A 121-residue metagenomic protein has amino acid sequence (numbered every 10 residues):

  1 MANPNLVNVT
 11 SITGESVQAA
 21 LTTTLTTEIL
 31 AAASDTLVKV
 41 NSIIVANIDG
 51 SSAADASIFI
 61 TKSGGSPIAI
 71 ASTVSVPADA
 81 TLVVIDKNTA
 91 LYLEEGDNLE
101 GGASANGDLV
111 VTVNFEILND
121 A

Functional and structural regions predicted by a protein language model:
M1-T36, G102-A121: C-terminal interaction-tip segments
T36-S42, Y92-E95: Short, solvent-exposed loop/turn segments enriched in Ser/Thr/Gly
L37-K39, S51-D55, D108-L109: Short acidic/proline- and small/hydrophobic-mixed sequence motifs that coincide with surface turns and coil-to-beta
N41-V45, N98-G101: Hydrophobic beta-strand segments within beta-rich accessory/binding domains
V45-S51, S104: Short solvent-exposed strand-capping/beta-turn motif centered on an Asx-Ser/Thr pair
S57-T61, T112-N114: Beta-strand signatures of extracellular beta-sandwich domains
T61-S66, L118: Change "in extracellular beta-sheet-rich domains … of secreted and cell-surface proteins" to "in beta-sheet-rich domains
G64-G96: Intrinsically disordered, low-complexity Pro/Gly/Ser/Thr-rich segments with frequent PxxP/GP/PP motifs and embedded
